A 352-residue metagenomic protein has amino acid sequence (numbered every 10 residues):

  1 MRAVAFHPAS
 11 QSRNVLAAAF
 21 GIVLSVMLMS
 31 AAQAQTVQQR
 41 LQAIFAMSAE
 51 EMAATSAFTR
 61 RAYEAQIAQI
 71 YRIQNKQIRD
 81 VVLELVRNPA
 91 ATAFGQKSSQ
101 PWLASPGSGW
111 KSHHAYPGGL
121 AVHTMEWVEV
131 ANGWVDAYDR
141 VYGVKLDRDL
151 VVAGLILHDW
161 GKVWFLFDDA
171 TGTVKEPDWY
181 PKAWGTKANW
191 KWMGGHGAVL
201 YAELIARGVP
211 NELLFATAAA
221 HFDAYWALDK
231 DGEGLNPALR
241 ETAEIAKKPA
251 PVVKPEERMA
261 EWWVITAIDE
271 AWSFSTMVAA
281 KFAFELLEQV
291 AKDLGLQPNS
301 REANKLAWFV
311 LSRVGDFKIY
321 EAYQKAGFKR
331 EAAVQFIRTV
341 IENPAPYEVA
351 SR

Functional and structural regions predicted by a protein language model:
M1-Q11: N-terminal secretory signal peptides that target proteins for export/translocation
A17-M27: Bacterial N-terminal signal peptides
V23, Y116, N189: Generic anion/oxyanion-binding catalytic loop in active/binding sites
A31-A34: Boundary at the C-terminal end of the N-terminal hydrophobic targeting segment
V37-A183: Acidic/His-rich, divalent-metal-binding segments that scaffold phosphate/diphosphate chemistry
V37-L41, A271-R352: Terminal helices and disordered tails flanking the catalytic cores of nucleotide-processing hydrolases
V122, D139-E285, K292, L296-N299 (+1 more regions): Divalent metal-dependent catalytic cores for phosphoryl transfer on phosphate-bearing substrates
